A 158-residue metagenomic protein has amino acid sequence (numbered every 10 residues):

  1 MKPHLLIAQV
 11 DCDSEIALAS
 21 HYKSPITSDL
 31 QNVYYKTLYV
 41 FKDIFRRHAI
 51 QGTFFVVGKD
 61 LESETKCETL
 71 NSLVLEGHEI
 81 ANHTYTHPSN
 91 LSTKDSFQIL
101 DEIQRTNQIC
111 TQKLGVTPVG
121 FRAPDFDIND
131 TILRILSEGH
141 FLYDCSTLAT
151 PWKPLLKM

Functional and structural regions predicted by a protein language model:
M1-E76, I109: Active-site beta->alpha N-cap acidic-glycine motif
A8-V10, N82, Y143-C145: Active-site flanking residues adjacent to catalytic metal/cofactor-binding acidic residues
D13-S14, H87, T150: Residue-level detector of flexible, active-site-proximal loop/helix-junction positions within diverse enzyme catalytic
L18, Q112, V116-M158: Active-site-adjacent pocket scaffolds in enzyme catalytic domains
P25-I26, Q98, E138-G139: Glycine-rich, phosphate-binding/catalytic loops in enzymes
K42, N107, L133-S137: Non-transmembrane alpha-helical segments in soluble domains of secreted/periplasmic/extracellular proteins
H48-N129, T147: Metal-dependent polysaccharide deacetylase catalytic core of the NodB/CE4 family, i.e., the active-site-bearing domain
